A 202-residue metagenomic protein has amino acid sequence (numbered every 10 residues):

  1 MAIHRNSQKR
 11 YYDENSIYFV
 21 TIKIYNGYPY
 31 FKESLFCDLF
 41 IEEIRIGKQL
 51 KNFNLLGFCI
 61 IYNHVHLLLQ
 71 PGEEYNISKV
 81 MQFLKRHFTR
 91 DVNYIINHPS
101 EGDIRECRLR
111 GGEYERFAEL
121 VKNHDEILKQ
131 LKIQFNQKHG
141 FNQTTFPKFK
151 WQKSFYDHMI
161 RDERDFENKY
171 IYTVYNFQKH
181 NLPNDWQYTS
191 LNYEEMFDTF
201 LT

Functional and structural regions predicted by a protein language model:
M1-T202: Short catalytic/metal-binding and nucleic-acid-binding patches
